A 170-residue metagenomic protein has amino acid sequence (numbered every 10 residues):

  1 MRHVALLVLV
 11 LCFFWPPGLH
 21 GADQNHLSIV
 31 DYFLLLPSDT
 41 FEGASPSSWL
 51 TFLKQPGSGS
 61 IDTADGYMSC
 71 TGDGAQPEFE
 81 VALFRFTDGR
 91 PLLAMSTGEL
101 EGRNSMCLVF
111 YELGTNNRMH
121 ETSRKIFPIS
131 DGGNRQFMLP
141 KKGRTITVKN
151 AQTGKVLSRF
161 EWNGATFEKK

Functional and structural regions predicted by a protein language model:
M1-V4: Positively charged n-region of N-terminal signal peptides that target proteins for export
L7-F14: Bacterial N-terminal signal peptides
G18-F84: Terminal domain-start segments
Q76-E80, A94-S96, R103-L108, G132-G133 (+1 more regions): Short, surface-exposed coil-to-beta transition loops
E80-T87, N134-M138: Beta-propeller blade termini
T87-G98, K141-V148: Acidic/hydrophobic-patterned starts of short beta strands in beta-sheet-rich repeat architectures
R90-S123: Mid-length scaffold segments of soluble, non-membrane domains
R118-K170: Short aromatic loop motif centered on NTY/YTY
